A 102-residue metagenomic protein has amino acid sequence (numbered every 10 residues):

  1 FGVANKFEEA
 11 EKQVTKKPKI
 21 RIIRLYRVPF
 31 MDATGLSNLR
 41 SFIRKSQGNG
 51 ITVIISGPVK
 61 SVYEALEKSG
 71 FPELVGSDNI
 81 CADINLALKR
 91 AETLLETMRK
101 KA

Functional and structural regions predicted by a protein language model:
F1-A102: Structured cytosolic domains appended to multi-pass membrane proteins
